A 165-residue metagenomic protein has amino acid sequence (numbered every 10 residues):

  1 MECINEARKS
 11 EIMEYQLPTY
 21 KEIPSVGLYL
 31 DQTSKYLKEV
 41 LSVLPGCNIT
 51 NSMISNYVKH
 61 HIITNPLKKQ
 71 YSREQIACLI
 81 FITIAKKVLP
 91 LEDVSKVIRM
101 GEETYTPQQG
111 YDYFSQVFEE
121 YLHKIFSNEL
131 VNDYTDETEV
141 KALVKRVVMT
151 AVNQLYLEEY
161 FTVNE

Functional and structural regions predicted by a protein language model:
M1-E102: Basic helix-turn-helix/winged-helix DNA-binding cores and closely related short helical interaction motifs
V97-M100, T104-E165: Intrinsically disordered, low-complexity, charge-dense segments enriched in Lys/Arg and Glu/Asp interspersed
